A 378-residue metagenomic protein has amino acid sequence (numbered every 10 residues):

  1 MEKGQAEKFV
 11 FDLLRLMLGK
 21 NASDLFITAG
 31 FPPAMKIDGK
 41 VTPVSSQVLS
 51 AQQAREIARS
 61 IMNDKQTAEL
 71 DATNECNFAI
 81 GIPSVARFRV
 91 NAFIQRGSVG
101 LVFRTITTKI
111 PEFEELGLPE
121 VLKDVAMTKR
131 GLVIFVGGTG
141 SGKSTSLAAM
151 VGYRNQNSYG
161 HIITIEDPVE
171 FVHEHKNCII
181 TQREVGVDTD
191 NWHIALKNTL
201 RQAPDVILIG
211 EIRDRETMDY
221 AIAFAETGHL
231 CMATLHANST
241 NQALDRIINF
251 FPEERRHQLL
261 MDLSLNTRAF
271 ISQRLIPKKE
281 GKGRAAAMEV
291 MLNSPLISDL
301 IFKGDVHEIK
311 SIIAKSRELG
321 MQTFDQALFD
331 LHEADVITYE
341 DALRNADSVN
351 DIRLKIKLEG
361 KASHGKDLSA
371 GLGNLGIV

Functional and structural regions predicted by a protein language model:
M1-V378: Short, flexible helix-loop junctions that flank or precede catalytic/ligand sites
